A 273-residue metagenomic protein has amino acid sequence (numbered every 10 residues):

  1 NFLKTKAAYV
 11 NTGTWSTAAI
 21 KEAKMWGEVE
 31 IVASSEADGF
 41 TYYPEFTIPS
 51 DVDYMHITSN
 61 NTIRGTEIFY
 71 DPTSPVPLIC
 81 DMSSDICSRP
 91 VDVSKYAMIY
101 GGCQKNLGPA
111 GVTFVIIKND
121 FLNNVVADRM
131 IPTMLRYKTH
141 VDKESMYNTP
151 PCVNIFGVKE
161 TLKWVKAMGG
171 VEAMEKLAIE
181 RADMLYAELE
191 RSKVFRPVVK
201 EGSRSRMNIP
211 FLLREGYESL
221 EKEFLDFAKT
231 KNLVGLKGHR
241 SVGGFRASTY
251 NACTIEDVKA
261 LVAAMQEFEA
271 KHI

Functional and structural regions predicted by a protein language model:
F2-T17: Conserved PLP-anchoring active-site segment centered on the Schiff-base-forming lysine
A23, S34-I86: Active-site phosphate-binding strand-loop segment of PLP-dependent enzymes
I79, V93-Q104, T113: Conserved active-site segment immediately N-terminal to the catalytic lysine that forms the internal aldimine
C103-Y186, K200, I273: Active-site C-terminal subdomain of aminotransferase-like
V194-V198, N232-G238: A short linear hydrophobic-aromatic micro-motif
F195-F227: Conserved PLP-binding catalytic core of the aspartate aminotransferase-like
E223, T230, H239-I273: PLP-dependent enzyme catalytic core of the Aspartate aminotransferase-like
